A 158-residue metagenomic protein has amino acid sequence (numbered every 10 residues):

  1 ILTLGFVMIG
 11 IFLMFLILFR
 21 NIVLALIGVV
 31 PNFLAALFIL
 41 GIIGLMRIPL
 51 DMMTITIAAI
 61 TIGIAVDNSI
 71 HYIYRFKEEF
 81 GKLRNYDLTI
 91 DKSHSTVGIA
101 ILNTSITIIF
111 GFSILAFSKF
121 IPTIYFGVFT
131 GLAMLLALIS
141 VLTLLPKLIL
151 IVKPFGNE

Functional and structural regions predicted by a protein language model:
L2-D51, F117-I121: Interfacial segments of transmembrane alpha-helices in multi-pass membrane proteins
L4, F33, L37, G63-S69 (+2 more regions): Hydrophobic transmembrane alpha-helical segments of multi-pass transport and channel proteins
I9, L26, V30, A59 (+6 more regions): Hydrophobic residues within alpha-helical transmembrane segments of multi-pass solute transporters/permease subunits
F12-F15, F33, P49-I73, F110-S113 (+1 more regions): Hydrophobic transmembrane alpha-helices
I64, G81-K119, L138-V141: Pore- and gate-forming transmembrane helices of large, multi-pass membrane proteins
Y72, Y125-E158: Transmembrane alpha-helices and their membrane-interface boundaries in multi-pass membrane transporters and channels
